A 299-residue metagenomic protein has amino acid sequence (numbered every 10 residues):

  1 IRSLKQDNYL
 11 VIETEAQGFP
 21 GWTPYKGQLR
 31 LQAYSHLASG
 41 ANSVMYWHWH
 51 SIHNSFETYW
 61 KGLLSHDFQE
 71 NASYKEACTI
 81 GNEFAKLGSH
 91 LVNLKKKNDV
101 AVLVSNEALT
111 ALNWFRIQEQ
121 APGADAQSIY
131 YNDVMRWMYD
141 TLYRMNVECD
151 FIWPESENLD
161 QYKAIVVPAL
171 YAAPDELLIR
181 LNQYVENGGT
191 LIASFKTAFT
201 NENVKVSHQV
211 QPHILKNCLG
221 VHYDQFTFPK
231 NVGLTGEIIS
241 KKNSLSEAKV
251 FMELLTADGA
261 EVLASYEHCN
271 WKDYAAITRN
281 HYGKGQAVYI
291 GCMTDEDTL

Functional and structural regions predicted by a protein language model:
I1-L299: Carbohydrate-binding surfaces of carbohydrate-active enzymes
